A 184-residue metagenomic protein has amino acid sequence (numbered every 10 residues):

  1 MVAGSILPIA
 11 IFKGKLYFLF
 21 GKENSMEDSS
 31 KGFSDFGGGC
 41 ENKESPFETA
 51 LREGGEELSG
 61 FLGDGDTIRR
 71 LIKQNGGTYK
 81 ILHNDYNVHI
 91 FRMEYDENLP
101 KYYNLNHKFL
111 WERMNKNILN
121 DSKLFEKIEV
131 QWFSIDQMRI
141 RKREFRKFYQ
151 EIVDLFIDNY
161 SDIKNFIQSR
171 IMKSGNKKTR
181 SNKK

Functional and structural regions predicted by a protein language model:
M1-F36: N-terminal strand-loop-strand
V2, Y17, D85-F91, E129-Q131: Short beta-strand micro-motifs in enzyme catalytic cores
P8-A10, F20, I90-E94, Q131-S134: Short, well-ordered beta-strand micro-motif
K13-K15, S25-E27, E41, M93-L99: Short, charged/polar surface micro-motifs in flexible loops or helix N-caps
E27-K31, N98-K184: Nudix hydrolase/Nudix homology domain
D28-F36, N42, Y79-I81, I90 (+1 more regions): Functional cleft and adjacent loop/helix regions within the main domain that mediate ligand binding or catalysis
D35-N75, H89: The catalytic Nudix box helix
G63, T67-L110, M114-N115: Acidic, glycine-rich loop-and-strand cores that form catalytic or ligand-binding grooves in diverse globular domains
